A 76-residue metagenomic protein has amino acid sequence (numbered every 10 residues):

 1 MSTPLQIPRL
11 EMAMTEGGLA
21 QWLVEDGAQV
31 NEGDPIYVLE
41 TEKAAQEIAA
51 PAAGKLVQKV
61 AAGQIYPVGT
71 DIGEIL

Functional and structural regions predicted by a protein language model:
M1-V38, E47, A53, Q58-K59 (+1 more regions): Acidic, low-complexity mobile loops and tails
L19, A45, Y66-V68: Short linear functional motifs in flexible/disordered or boundary regions
T41-E42: Conserved catalytic-core motifs of eukaryotic protein kinase domains, centered on the activation segment
Q58-L76: C-terminal structural segments of small proteins and small subunits
